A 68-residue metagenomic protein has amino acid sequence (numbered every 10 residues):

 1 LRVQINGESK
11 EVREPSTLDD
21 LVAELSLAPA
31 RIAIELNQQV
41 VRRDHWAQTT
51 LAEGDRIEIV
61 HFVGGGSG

Functional and structural regions predicted by a protein language model:
L1-G68: Ubiquitin-like/PB1-type beta-grasp interaction modules and other compact soluble beta-rich domains
